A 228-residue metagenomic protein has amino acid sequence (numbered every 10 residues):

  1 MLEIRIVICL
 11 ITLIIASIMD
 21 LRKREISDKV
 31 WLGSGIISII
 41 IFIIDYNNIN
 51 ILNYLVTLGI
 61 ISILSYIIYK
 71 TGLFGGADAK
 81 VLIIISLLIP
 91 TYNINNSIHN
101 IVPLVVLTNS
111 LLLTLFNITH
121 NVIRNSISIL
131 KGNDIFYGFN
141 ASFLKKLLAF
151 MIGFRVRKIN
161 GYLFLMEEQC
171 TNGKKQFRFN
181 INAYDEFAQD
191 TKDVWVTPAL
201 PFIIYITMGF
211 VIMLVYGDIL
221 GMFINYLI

Functional and structural regions predicted by a protein language model:
M1-I228: A membrane-topology feature that recognizes alpha-helical transmembrane segments and their immediate juxtamembrane
